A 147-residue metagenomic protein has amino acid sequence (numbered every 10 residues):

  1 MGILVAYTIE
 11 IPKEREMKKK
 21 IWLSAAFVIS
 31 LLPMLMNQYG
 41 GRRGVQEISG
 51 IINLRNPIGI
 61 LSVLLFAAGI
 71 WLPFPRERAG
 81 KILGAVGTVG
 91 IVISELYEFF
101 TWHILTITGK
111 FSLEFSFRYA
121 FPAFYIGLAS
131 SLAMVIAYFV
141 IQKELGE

Functional and structural regions predicted by a protein language model:
I9-E147: Compact integral membrane and secretory-pathway proteins
